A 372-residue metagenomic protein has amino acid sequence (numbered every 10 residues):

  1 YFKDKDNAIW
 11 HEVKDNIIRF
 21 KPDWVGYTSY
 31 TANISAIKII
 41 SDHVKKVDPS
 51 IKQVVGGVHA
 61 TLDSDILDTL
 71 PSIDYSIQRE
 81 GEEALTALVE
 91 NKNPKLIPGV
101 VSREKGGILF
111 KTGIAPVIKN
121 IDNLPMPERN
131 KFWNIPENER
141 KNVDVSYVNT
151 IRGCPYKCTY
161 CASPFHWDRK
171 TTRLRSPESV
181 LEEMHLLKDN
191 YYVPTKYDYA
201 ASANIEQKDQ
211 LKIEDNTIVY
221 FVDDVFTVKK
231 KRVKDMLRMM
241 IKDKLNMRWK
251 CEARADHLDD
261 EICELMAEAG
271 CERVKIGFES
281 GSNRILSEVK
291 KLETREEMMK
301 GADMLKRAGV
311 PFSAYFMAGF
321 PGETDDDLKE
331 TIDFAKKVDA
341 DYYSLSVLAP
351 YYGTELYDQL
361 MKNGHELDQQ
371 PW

Functional and structural regions predicted by a protein language model:
Y1-I118, V347, G353: Glycine-rich beta-alpha loop elements in corrinoid/cobalamin-binding modules across cobalamin-dependent enzymes
D4, D63, Y156, K231 (+4 more regions): Flexible glycine/acidic-rich beta-alpha junction loops that bind and position SAM and/or redox cofactors in anaerobic
K45-I51, N93, I241-N246, R307-V310 (+1 more regions): Short helix-capping segments at alpha-helix termini
I66-T69, G322-K336: Catalytic cores of alpha/beta
S72-I73, A267-R273, D339-A340: Glycine-enriched alpha-helix->loop->beta-strand junction motifs that scaffold or abut catalytic
K119-N130, A308-P311, V338, E355 (+1 more regions): C-terminal accessory region of radical SAM enzymes
P127-Y315, D333: Radical SAM [4Fe-4S] cluster-binding motif and immediate context
